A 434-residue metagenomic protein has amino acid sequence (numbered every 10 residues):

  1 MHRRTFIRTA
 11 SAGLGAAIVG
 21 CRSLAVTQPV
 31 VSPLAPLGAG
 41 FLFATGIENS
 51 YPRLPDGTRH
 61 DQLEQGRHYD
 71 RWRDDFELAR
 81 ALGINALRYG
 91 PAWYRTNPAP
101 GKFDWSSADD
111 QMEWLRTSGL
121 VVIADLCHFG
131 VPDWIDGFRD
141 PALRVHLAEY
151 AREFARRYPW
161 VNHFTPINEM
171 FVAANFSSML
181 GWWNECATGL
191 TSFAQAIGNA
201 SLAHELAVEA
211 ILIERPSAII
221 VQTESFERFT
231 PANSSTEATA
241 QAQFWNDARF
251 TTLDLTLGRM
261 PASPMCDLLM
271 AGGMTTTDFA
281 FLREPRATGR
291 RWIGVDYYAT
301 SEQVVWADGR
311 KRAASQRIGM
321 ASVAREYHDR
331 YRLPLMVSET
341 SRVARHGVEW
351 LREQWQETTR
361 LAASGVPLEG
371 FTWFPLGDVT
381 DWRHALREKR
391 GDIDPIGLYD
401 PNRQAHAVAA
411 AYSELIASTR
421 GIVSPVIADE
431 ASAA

Functional and structural regions predicted by a protein language model:
M1-H2: N-terminal secretory signal peptides
T5-A25: N-terminal export signals
V26-A81: N-terminal carbohydrate-binding accessory modules
V30-A35, A39, E113, V121-G347 (+2 more regions): Active-site region of glycoside hydrolase catalytic domains
N49, P91-W93, Y297, R342: Short beta-strand segments enriched in hydrophobic/aromatic residues within well-folded beta-rich domains
L54-D61, A92-R95, E185-T188, E302-W306: Short glycine/proline-rich turn/loop motifs
L63-A81, A99-W114, P141-E149, S315-M320: Aromatic- and glycine-enriched glycan-recognition loops and surfaces that form the carbohydrate-binding subsites
L82, L87-H128: Aromatic-lined substrate-binding rim segments of carbohydrate-active enzymes
